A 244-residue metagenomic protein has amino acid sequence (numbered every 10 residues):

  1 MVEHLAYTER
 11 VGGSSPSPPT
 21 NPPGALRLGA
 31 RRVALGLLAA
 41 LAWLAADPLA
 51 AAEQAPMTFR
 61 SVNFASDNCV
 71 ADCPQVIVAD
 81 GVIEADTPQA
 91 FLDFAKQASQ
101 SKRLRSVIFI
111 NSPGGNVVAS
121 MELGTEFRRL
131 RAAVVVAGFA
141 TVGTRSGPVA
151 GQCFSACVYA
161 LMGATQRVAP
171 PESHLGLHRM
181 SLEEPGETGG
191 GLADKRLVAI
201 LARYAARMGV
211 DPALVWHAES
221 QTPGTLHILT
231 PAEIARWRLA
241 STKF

Functional and structural regions predicted by a protein language model:
A34-L44: Bacterial N-terminal signal peptides
A52, P56, V62-F91: STAS-typified acidic loop motif
V76-E84, F109-G115, G143-G151, G186-L192 (+2 more regions): Second-shell loop/turn segments in exported
A79, I108, L161, I234: Terminal peptide-recognition signature
P88-A95, R105, S120-G124, C157-V158 (+5 more regions): Extracytoplasmic/secreted envelope proteins and their assembly/folding machinery, especially bacterial periplasmic
S106, G176-F244: Charged, glycine-interspersed solvent-exposed loop segments at helix/strand-loop junctions that cap or gate access
A119, R128, A132-L182: Glycine-rich beta-to-alpha active-site loop
